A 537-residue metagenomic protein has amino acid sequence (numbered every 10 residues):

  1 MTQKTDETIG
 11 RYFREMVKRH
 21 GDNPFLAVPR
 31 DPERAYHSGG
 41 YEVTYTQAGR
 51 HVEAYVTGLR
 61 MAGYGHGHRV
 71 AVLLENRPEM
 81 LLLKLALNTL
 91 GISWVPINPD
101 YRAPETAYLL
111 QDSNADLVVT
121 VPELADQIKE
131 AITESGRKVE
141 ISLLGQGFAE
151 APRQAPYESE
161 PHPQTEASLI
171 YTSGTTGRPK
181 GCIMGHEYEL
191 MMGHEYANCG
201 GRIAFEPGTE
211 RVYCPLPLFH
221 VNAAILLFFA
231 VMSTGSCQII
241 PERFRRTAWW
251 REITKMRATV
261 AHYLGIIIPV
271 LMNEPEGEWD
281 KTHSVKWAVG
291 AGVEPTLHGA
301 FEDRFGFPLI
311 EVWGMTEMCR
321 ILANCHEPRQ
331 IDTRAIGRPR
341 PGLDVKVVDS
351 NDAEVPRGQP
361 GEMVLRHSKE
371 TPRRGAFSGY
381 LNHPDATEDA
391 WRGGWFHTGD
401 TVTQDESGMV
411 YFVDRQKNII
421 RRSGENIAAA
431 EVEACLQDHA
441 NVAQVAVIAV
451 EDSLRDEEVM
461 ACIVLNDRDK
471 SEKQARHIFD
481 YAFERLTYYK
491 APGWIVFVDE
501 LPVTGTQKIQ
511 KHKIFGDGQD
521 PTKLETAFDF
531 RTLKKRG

Functional and structural regions predicted by a protein language model:
T2-T5, D22, L26-R77, L81-L85 (+1 more regions): Conserved AMP-binding/adenylate-forming core of the ANL superfamily
R11-R14, M61-A62, L85, T89-E150 (+1 more regions): Structural core segment of the AMP-binding/adenylate-forming
G21-P24, R153-Y171, G177-R178, I203-R211: Conserved pre-ATP/AMP-binding loop-to-beta segment of ANL
E42-T46, A167-H194, H326: Conserved AMP-binding A3 loop
G49-T57, C182-A204, P215, F229 (+1 more regions): Conserved structural elements of the adenylate-forming
Y101, V118, N351-E354, L365 (+7 more regions): AMP-binding/adenylate-forming catalytic core of the ANL superfamily
L190-R211, F219-T259, E274: Conserved AMP-binding/adenylation subdomain of ANL enzymes
S233, K255-Y263, M272-I331, D344 (+1 more regions): Gly/Ser/Thr-rich phosphate-binding loop
